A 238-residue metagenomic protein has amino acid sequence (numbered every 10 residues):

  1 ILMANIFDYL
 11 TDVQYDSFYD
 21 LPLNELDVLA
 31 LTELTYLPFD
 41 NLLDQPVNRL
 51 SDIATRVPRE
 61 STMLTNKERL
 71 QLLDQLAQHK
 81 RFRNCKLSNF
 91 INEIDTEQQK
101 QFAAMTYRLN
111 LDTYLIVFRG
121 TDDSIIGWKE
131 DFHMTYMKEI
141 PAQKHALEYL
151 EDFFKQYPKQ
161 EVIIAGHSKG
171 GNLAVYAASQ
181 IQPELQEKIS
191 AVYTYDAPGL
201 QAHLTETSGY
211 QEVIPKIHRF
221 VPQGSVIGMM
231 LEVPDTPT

Functional and structural regions predicted by a protein language model:
A4-L26, L31-L42, R49-Y114, F118-T135 (+2 more regions): Alpha/beta hydrolase fold serine-hydrolase catalytic domain that processes acyl esters and thioesters
Q160-I163, Y176: Catalytic cysteine-centered active loop of the rhodanese-like fold, especially the PTP/DSP P-loop
A165-G170, A174: Gly/Ala-rich beta-loop-alpha elbow adjacent to hydrolase catalytic centers
A174-P183: Short glycine-enriched nucleophile-adjacent loop and the immediately C-terminal alpha-helix near the catalytic center
